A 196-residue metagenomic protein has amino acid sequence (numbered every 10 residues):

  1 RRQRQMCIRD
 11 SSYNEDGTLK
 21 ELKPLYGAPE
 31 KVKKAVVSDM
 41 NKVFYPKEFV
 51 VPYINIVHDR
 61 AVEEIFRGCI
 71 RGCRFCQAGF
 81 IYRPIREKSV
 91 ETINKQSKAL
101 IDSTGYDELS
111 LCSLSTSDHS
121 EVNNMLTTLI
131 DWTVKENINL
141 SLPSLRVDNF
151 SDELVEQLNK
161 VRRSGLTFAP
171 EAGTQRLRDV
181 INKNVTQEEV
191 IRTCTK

Functional and structural regions predicted by a protein language model:
R1-R2, V43, G68-C69, C73-C76 (+3 more regions): Conserved structural-core and active-site-/substrate-pathway-adjacent residues in large, well-folded domains of enzymes
Q3-I8: Short, small-residue-biased leader/transition segments that mark boundaries at the very start of proteins
R9-S11, K196: Short, compositionally biased segments
S12-V62: N-terminal [4Fe-4S]-dependent radical SAM core
E21-L22, K31-K33, Y53, G72-F75 (+2 more regions): Short helix/loop capping segments that flank catalytic or ligand/cofactor-binding pockets
N55-E91: Canonical Radical SAM [4Fe-4S] cluster-binding loop centered on the CxxxCxxC motif and its immediate flanking residues
N94-K98: Acidic, glycine-rich loop-and-beta core segments that form the ion-binding/anion-interacting portion of active sites
A99-K196: Conserved SAM/AdoMet-binding glycine-rich loop
